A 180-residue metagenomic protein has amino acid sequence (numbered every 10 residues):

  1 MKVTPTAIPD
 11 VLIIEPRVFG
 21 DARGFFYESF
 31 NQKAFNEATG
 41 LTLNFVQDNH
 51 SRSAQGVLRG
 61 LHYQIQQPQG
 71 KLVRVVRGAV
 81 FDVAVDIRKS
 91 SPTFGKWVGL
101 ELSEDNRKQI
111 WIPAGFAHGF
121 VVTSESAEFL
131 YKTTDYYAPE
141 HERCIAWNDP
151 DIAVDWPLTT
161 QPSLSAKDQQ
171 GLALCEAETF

Functional and structural regions predicted by a protein language model:
M1-D105, S124-S126, T133-F180: Non-catalytic, conserved peripheral segments adjacent to functional cores
R107, G115-L130: Ligand-binding loop in jelly-roll beta-barrel domains
